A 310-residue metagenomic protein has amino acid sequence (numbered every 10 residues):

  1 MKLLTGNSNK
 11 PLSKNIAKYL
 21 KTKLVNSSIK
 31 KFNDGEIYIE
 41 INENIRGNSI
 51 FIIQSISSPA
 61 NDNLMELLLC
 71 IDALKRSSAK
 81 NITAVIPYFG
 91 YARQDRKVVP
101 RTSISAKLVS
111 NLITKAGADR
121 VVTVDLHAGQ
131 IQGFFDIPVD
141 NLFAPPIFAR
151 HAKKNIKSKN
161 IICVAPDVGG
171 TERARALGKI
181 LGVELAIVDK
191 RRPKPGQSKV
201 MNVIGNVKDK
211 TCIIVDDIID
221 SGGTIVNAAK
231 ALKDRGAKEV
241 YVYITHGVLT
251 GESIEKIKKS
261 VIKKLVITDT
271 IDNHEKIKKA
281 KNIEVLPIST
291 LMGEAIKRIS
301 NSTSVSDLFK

Functional and structural regions predicted by a protein language model:
M1-K310: PRPP-associated nucleotide enzymes
